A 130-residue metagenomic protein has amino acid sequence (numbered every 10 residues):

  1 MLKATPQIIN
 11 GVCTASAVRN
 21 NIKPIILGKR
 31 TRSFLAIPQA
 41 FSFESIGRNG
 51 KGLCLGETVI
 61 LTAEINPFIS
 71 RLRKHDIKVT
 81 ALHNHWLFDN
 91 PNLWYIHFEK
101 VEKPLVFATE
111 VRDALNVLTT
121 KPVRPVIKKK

Functional and structural regions predicted by a protein language model:
M1-N92, E99-K130: Long, contiguous binding/interaction regions
